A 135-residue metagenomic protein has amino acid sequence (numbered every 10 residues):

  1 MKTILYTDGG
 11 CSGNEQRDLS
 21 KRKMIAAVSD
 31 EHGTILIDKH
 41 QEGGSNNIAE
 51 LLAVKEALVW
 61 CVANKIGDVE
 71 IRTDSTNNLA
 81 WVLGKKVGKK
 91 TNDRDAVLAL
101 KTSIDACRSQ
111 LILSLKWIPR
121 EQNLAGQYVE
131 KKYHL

Functional and structural regions predicted by a protein language model:
M1, H134-L135: Short intrinsically disordered terminal tails
M1-I48, W60: RNase H-like nuclease fold core
C11-R17, V59-Y133: RNase H catalytic domain
N46-E50, D93-A96: Phosphate/oxyanion-binding active-site loops and adjacent basic polyanion-contact surfaces
A53-V54: Alpha-helical metal-binding/catalytic segments enriched in His/Glu/Asp
